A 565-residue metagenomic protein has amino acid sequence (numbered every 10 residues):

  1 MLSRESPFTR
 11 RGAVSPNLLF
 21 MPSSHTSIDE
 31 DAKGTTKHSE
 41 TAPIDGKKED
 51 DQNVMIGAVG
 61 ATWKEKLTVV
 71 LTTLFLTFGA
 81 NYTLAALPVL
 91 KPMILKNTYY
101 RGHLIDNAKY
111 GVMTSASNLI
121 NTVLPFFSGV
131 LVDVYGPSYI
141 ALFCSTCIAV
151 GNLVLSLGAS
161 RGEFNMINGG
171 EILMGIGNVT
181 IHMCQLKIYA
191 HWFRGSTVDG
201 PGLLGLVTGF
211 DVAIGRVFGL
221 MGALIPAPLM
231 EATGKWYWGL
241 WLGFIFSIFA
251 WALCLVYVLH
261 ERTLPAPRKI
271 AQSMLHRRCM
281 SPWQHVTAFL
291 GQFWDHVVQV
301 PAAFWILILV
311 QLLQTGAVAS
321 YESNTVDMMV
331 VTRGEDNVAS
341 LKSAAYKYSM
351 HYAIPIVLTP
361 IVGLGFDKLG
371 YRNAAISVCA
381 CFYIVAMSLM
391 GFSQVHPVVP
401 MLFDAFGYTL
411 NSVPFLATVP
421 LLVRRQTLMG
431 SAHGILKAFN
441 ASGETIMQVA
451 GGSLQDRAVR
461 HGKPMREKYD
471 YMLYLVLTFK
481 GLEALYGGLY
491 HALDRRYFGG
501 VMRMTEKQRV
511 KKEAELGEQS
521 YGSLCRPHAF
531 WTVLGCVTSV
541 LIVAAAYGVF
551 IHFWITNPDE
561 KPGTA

Functional and structural regions predicted by a protein language model:
L2-Y82, A86-L87, C525-R526: Cytosolic juxtamembrane N-terminal segment immediately preceding the first transmembrane helix of multi-pass
T68-Y100, Y321-V326, L416: Extracytoplasmic
L87-P88, P301-P360, M447-Q448, V543-H552: Extracytoplasmic gate region of multi-pass secondary transporters
V123-F164: Conserved MFS/SLC helix-loop-helix module at the cytosolic interface between two early adjacent transmembrane helices
V123-P137, V357-Y371, Q455: Helix-to-loop junctions at the C-terminal end of transmembrane segments in multipass secondary transporters
G170-A213: Cytoplasmic helix-loop-helix junction between adjacent transmembrane helices in 12-TM secondary transporters
W238-V256, D470-Y490, L534-A544: Symmetry-related core transmembrane helices of the 12-TM Major Facilitator Superfamily/SLC fold
G370-F415: C-terminal transmembrane helical hairpin of 12-TM major facilitator-type secondary transporters
